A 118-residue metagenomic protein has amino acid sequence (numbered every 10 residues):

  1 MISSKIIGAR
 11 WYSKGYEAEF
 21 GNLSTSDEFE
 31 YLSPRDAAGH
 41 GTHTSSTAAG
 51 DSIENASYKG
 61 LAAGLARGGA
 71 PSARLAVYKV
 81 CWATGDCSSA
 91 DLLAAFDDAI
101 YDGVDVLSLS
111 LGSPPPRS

Functional and structural regions predicted by a protein language model:
M1-S118: Loop-rich non-cytosolic ectodomains and luminal regions
